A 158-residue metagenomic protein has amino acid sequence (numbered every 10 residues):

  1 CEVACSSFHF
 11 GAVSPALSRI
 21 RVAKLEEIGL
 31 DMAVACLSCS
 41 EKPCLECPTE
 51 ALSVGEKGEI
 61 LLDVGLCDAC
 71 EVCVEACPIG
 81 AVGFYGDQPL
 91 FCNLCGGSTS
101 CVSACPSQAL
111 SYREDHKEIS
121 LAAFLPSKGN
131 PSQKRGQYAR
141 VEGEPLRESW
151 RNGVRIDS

Functional and structural regions predicted by a protein language model:
E2-V13, S18-K24: A positional/architectural concept
L17, K24-E46, V64-S158: Flanking helices and flexible, charged tails adjoining ferredoxin-like Fe-S electron-transfer domains in multi-subunit
K57-G58, D87: Short, Lys/Arg-rich nucleic-acid/phosphate-binding segment
